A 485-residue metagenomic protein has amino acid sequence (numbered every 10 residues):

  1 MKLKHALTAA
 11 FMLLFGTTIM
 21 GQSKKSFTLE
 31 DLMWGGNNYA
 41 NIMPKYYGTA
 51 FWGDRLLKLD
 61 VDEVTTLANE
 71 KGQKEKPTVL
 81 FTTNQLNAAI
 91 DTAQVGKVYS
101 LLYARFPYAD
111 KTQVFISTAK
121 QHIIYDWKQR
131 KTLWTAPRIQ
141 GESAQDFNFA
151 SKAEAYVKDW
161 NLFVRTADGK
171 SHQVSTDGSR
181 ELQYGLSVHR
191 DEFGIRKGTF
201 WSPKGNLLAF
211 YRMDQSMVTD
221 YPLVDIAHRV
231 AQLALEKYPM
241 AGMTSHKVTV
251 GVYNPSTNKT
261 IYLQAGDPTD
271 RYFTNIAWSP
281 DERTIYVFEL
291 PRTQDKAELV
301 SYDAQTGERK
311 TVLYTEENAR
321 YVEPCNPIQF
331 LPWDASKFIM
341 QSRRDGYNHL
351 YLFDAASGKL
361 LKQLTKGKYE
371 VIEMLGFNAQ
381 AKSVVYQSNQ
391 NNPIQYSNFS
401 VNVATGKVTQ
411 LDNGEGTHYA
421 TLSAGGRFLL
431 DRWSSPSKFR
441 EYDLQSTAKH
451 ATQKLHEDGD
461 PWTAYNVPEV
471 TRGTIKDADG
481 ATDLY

Functional and structural regions predicted by a protein language model:
M1-K25: Bacterial Sec-dependent N-terminal signal peptides
F15, F106-Y108, D477: Intrinsic low-complexity, intrinsically disordered segments enriched in polar/basic residues
G21-Y419, G425-R440, L444-Q445: Beta-propeller folds
S175, L455-H456: Short beta-strand->loop
F439-R440, T452, V470: Flexible, substrate/cofactor-facing loop regions flanked by secondary structure within enzyme catalytic domains
H456-Y485: N-terminal cap/lid segment of alpha/beta-hydrolase-fold proteins
